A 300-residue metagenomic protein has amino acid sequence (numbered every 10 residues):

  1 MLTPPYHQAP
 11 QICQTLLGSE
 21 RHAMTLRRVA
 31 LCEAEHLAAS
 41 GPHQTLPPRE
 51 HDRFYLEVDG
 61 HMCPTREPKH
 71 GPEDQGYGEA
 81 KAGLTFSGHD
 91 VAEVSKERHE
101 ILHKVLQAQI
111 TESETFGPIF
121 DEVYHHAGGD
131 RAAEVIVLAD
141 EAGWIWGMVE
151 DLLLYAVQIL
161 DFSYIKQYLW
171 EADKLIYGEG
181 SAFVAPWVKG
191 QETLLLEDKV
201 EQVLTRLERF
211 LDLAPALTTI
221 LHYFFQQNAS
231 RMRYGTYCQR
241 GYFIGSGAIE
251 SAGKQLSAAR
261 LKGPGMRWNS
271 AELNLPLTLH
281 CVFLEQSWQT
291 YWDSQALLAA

Functional and structural regions predicted by a protein language model:
M1-A300: Catalytic center-proximal scaffold of phosphoryl-transfer enzymes
